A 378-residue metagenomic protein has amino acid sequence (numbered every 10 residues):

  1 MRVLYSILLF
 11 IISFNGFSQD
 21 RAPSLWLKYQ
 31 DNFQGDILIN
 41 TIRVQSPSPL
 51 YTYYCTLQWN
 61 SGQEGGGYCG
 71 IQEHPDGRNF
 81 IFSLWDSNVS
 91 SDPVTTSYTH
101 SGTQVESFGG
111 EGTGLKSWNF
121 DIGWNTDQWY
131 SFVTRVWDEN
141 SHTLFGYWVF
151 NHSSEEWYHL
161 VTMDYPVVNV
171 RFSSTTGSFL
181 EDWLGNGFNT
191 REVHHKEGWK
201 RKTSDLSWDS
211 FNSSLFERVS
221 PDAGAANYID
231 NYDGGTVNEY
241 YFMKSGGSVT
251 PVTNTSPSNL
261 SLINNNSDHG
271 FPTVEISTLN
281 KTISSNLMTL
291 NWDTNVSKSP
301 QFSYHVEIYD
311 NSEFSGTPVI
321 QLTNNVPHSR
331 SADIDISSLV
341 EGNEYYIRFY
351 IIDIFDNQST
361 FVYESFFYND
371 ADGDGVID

Functional and structural regions predicted by a protein language model:
Q19-I37, T41-Y51, G185-H305: Activation corresponds to long, low-complexity, non-globular regions
Q19-Q104: Secretory/extracellular carbohydrate-interaction modules and structurally similar beta-sandwich "look-alikes"
S107-W129: Short, aromatic/His-centered strand-loop micro-motif at the edge of beta-sheets
W124-H159: Carbohydrate-binding surfaces in secreted/extracellular proteins
D335-E344: Surface-exposed, short loops/turns at beta-strand junctions within beta-sandwich domains
F355-N369: Extracellular fibronectin type III
Y368-D378: Extracellular calcium-associated, cysteine-rich motifs in secreted modular proteins
